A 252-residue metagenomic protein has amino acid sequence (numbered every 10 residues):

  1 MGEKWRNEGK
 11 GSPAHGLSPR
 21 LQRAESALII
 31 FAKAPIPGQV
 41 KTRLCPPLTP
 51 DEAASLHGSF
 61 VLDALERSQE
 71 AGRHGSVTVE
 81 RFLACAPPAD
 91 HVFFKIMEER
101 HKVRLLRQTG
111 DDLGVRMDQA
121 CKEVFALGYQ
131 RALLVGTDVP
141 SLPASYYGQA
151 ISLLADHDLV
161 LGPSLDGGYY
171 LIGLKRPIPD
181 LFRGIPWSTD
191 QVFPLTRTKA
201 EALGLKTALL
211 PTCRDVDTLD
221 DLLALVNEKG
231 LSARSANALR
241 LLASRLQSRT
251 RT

Functional and structural regions predicted by a protein language model:
L17-R43: N-terminal nucleotide-binding beta1-loop-alpha1 segment
H57-S76: A short, N-terminal amphipathic alpha-helix
G72-V103: Acidic donor-binding segment of Leloir-type glycosyltransferases
F93-R131, T189-V192: Short phosphate-binding loop-to-helix
L133-V135: Short aromatic-hydrophobic micro-motifs that form the base-stacking/packing surface for donor nucleotide recognition
L142-D166: Conserved donor-nucleotide/metal-binding helix-loop-beta segment in metal-dependent transferases, i.e., the alpha-helix
P179-K199: Short, glycine-/small-residue-rich phosphate/pyrophosphate-handling segment
T198-T252: Conserved alpha/beta core of the MobA/IspD/sugar-nucleotide pyrophosphorylase nucleotidyltransferase superfamily
